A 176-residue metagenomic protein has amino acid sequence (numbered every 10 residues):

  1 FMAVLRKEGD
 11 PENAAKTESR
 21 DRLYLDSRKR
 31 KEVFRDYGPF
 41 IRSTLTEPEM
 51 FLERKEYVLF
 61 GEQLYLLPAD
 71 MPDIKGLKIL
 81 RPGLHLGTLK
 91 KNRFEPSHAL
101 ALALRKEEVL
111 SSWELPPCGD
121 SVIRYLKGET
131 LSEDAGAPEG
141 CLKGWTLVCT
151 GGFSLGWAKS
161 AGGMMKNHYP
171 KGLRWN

Functional and structural regions predicted by a protein language model:
F1-K7: Signature of N6-adenine DNA methyltransferases within the class I
E8-N176: Polybasic, low-complexity RNA-engagement segments
